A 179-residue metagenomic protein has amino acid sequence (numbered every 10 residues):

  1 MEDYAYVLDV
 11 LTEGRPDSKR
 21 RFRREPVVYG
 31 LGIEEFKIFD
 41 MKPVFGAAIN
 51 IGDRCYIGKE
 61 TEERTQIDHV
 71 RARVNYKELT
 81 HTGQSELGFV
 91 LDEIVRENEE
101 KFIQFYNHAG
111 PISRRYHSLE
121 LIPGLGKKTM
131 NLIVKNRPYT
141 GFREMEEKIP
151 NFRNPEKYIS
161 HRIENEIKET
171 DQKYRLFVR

Functional and structural regions predicted by a protein language model:
M1-R96: Structure-specific DNA junction-binding interface
T12, D92-L121, N131, K135-R179: C-terminal extensions
G126-K127: Small-residue hinge/turn detector
